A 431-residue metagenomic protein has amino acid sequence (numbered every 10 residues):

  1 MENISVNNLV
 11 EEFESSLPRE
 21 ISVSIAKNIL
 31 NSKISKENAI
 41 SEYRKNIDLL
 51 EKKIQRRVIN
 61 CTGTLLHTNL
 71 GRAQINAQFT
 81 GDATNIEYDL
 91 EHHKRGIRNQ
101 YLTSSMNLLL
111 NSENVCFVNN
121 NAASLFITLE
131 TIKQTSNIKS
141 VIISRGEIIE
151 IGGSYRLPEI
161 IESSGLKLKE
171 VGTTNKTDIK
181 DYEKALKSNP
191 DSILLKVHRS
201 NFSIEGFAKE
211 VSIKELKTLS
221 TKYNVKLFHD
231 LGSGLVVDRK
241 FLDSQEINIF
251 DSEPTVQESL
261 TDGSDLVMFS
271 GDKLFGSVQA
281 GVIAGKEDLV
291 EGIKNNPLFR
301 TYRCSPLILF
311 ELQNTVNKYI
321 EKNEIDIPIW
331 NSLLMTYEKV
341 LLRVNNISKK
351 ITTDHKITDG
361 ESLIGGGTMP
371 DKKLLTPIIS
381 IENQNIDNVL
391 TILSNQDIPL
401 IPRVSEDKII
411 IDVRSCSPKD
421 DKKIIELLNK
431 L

Functional and structural regions predicted by a protein language model:
M1-D48: Long amphipathic alpha-helical segments
I4, I59-G63, A122, L274-V278 (+2 more regions): Short Gly/Ser/Thr- and Asp/Glu-enriched loop/turn motifs at secondary-structure junctions
S16-N31, R57, P190-S192, K318-Y319 (+1 more regions): N-terminal glycine-rich anion-binding loops that anchor highly charged ligand groups
A26-K27, N31, C61-T62, G71-H93: Glycine-rich phosphate-binding segment of PLP-dependent enzymes
K36-I75: Long amphipathic N-terminal alpha/beta scaffold segment
K94-V316, T352: Conserved PLP-enzyme active-site core in the AAT-like
I143-S144, E150, I308-L309, Q313-G365: Conserved PLP-dependent catalytic core of the aminotransferase class-I/II
L341-K419: Conserved C-terminal alpha-helix-loop-beta "cap" of PLP-dependent enzymes that closes/shapes the active-site mouth
